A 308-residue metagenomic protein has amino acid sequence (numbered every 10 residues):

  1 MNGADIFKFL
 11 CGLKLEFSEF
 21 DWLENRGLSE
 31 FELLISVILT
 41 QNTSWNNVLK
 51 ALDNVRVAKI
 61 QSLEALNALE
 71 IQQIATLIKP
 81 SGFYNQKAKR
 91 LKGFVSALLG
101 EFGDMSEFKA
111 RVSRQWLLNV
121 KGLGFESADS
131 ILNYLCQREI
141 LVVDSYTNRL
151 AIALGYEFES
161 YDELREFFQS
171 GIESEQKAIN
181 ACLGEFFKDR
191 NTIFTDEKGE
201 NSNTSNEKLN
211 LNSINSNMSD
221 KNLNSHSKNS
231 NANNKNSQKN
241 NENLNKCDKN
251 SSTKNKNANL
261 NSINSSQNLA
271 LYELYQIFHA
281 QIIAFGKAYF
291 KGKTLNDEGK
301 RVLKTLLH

Functional and structural regions predicted by a protein language model:
M1-F108, C182-D196, N259, S266-H308: N-terminal polyanion-binding entry modules of DNA glycosylases/AP lyases and select other DNA-binding proteins
K14-F17, T43, K59, K121 (+3 more regions): A broad structural signal for alpha-helix termini and local helix breaks/kinks
S36-L39, L91, K109-E159, R165-F167 (+1 more regions): Catalytic DNA-binding helix-loop module of base-excision-repair DNA glycosylases/AP lyases
N67-E70, I74-A75, L117, Y161-G171: Short, well-structured alpha-helical segments that form the helix of a local strand-helix-strand
K79-G82, M105-K109, S130-L135, S170-S174: Noncatalytic linker/hinge segments flanking ATPase motor cores
N133-D196, N261-Y272: Phosphate-backbone recognition surface of nucleic-acid-processing proteins
N191-I193, K198-S266: Asparagine/serine/threonine-enriched low-complexity, disordered tracts, especially those forming N-linked glycosylation
